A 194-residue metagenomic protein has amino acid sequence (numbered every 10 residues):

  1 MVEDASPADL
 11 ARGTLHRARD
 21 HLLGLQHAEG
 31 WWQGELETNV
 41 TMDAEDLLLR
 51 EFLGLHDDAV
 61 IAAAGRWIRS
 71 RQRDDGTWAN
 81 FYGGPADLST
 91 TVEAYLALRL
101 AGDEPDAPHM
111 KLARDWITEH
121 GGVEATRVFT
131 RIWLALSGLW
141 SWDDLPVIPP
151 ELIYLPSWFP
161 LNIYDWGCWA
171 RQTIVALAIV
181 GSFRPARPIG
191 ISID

Functional and structural regions predicted by a protein language model:
M1-D194: Preference for long, amphipathic alpha-helical scaffolds in soluble/luminal domains and all-alpha bundles
